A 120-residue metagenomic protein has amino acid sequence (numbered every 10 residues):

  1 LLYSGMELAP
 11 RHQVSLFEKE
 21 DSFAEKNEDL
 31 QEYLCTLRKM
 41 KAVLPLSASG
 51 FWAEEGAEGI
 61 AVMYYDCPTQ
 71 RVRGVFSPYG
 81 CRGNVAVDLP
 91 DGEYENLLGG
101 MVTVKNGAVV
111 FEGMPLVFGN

Functional and structural regions predicted by a protein language model:
L1-Q31: Aromatic/acidic polysaccharide-binding cleft in carbohydrate-active enzymes
L1-S4, V43-F51: Acidic/polar loop patches that form or flank catalytic/metal-binding clefts of enzymes that bind anionic ligands
L1-Y3, A9, R71-F76, V117-F118: Short hydrophobic-aromatic micro-motifs
G5, L37, R73, Y94: Conserved, mostly hydrophobic/aromatic
K26-P45: Catalytic cores of secreted or luminal carbohydrate-active enzymes
A53-P90: Carbohydrate-binding surface patches
D88-G100: Solvent-exposed beta-hairpin/edge-strand motifs
V104-N120: C-terminal beta-strand-rich structural cap/linker in extracellular carbohydrate-active enzymes
